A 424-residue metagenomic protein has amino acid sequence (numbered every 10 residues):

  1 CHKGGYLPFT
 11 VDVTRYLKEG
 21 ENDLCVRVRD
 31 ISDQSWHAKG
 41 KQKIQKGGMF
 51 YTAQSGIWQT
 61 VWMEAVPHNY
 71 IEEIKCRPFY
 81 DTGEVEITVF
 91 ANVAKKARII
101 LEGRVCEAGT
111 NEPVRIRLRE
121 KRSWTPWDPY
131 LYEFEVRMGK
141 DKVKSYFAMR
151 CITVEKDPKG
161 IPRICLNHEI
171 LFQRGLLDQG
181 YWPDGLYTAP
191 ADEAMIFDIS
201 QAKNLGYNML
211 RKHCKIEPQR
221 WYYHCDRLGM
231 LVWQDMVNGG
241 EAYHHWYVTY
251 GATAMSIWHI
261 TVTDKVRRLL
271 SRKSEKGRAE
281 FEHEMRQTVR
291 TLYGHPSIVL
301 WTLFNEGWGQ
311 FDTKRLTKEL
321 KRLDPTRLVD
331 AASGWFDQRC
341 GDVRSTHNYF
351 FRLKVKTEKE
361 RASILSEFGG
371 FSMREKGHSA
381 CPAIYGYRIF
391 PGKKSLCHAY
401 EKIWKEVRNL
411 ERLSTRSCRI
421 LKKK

Functional and structural regions predicted by a protein language model:
C1-P8, D178-Y181, A380: A short acidic/small-residue loop/turn micro-motif
C1-Y70, N92-K96, I216-Q219, L228-W233 (+1 more regions): Accessory beta-strand-rich segments of carbohydrate-active enzymes
F9, T125-Y130, K156-P158, D184-Q219: Aromatic- and glycine-enriched glycan-recognition loops and surfaces that form the carbohydrate-binding subsites
K18-E21, T88-D157: Extended acidic/polar, glycine-enriched regions that form or flank non-catalytic beta-rich accessory modules
Y70, I74-P78, R137-A202: N-terminal carbohydrate-binding accessory modules
G83-I87: Structural beta-strand segments of beta-rich domains
M209-K424: Substrate-binding/catalytic cleft of secreted carbohydrate-active enzymes, primarily glycoside hydrolases
